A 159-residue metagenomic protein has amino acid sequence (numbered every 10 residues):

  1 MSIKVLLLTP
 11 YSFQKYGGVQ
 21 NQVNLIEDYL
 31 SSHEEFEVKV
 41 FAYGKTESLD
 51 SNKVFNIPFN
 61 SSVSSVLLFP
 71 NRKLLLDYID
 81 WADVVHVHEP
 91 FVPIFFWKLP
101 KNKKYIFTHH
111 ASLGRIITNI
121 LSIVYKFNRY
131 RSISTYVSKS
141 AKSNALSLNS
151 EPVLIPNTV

Functional and structural regions predicted by a protein language model:
I3, L7-L67: N-terminal strand-loop element at the rim of the active site of nucleotide-sugar-dependent glycosyltransferases
S31, I79, I106-S132, A145-S147: A conserved, positively charged/aromatic
K45-N52, W97-K101, S143-L148: Short loop/helix-cap segments at secondary-structure boundaries that form the rim of catalytic
D50-N60, K103-Y105, S132, N149-I155: Active-site regions of enzymes building and remodeling cell-envelope glycoconjugates
N71-W81: Short, well-structured alpha-helical segments in soluble
V87, Y136-V137: Short beta-strand scaffold positions
V87-P93, H109-S112: Short His-centered aromatic/hydrophobic patch
S140, T158: Carbohydrate-associated surface elements
